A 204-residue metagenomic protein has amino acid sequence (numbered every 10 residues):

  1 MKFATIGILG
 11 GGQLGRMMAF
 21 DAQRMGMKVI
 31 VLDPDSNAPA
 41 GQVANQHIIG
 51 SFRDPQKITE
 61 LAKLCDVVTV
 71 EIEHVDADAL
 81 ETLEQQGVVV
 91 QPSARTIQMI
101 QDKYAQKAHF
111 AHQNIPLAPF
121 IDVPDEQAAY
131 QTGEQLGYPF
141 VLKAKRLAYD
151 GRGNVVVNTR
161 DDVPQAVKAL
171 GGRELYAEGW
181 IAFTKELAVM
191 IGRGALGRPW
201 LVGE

Functional and structural regions predicted by a protein language model:
M1-A105, Q127: ATP-binding N-terminal substructure of ATP-dependent carboxylate-amine bond-forming enzymes
M99-A188, G192-E204: Active-site nucleotide/adenylate-binding loops and adjacent lid/helix of ATP-dependent enzymes
